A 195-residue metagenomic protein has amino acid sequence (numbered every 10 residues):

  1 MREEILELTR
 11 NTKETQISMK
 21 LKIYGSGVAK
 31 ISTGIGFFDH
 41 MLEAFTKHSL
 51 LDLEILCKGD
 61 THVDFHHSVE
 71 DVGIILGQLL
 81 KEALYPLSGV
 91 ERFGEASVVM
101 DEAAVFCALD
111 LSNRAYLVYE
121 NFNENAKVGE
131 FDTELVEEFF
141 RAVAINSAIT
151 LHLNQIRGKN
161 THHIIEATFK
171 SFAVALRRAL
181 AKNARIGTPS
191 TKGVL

Functional and structural regions predicted by a protein language model:
R2-L195: N-terminal intrinsically disordered, cationic/polar leader segments that include organellar targeting peptides
